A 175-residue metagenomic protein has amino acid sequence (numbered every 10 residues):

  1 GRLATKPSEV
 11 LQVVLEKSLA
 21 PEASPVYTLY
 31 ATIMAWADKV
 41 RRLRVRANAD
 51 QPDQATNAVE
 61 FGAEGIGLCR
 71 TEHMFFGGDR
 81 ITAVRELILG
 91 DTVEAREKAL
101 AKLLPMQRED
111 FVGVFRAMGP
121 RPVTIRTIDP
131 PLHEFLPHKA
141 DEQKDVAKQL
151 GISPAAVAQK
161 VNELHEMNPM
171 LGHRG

Functional and structural regions predicted by a protein language model:
G1-C69, H73-L87: Acidic, glycine-rich flexible loop/linker segments
D79, L89-G175: Domain-level signal for soluble alpha/beta catalytic cores
